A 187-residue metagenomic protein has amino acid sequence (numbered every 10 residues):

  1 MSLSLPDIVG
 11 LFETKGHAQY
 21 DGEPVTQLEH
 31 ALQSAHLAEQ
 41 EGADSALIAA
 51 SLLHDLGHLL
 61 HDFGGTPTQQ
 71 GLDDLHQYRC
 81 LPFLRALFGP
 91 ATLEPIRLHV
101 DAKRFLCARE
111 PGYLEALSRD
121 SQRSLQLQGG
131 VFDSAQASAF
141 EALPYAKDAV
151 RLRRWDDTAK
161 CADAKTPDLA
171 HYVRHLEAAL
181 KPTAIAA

Functional and structural regions predicted by a protein language model:
M1-L11: Extended, non-globular alpha-helical segments
P6, V25, Q122-A187: Metal-dependent nucleotide-binding catalytic modules
D7, Q33, R79: Short Gly/charged-rich anion-binding patches and loops
V9-L32, G57-H61, P67: Active-site flanking loop/helix segments enriched in acidic
L11-K15, F83, P95, W155 (+2 more regions): Residues that form generic nucleotide/phosphate-binding pockets
L37-R154: Divalent metal-dependent catalytic cores for phosphoryl transfer on phosphate-bearing substrates
